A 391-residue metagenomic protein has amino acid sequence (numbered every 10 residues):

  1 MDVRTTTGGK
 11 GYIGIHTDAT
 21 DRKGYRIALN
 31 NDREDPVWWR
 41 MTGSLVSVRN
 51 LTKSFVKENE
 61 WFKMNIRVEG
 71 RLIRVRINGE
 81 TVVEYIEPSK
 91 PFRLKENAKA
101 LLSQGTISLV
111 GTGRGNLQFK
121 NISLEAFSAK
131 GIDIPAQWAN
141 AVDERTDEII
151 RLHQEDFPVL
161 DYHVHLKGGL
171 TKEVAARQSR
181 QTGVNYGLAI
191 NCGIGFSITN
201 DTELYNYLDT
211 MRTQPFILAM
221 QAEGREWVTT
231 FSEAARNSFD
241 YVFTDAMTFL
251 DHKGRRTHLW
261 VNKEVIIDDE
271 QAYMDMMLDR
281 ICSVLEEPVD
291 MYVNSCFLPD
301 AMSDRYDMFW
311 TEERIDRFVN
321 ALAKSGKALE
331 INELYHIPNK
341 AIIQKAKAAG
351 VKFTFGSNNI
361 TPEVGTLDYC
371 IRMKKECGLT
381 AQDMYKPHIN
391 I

Functional and structural regions predicted by a protein language model:
M1-D143: Carbohydrate-interacting regions of secretory-pathway proteins
A28, H163-H165, G187-N191, I217-Q221 (+5 more regions): A cross-family glycoside hydrolase active-site/sugar-binding cleft signature
V37-W39, S197-I198, D251-R255, E363-L367: Short, charged, surface-exposed secondary-structure boundary motifs
E60, Q118, T182-N185, S238 (+2 more regions): Short loop/turn motifs at secondary-structure junctions
A141-E226, P299-M308, R317-F318, G356 (+1 more regions): An N-terminally biased module of ancient metal coordination in phosphate/nucleic-acid-related enzymes
V142-E155, Y306-I391: Charged catalytic cores and adjacent phosphate/nucleic-acid-binding surfaces used for phosphate/nucleic-acid chemistry
Q178-S179, A234, V284, L322 (+2 more regions): Generic structural signal for hydrophobic
N200-K324, L379: Extended substrate/RNA-proximal surfaces in nucleic-acid metabolism proteins
